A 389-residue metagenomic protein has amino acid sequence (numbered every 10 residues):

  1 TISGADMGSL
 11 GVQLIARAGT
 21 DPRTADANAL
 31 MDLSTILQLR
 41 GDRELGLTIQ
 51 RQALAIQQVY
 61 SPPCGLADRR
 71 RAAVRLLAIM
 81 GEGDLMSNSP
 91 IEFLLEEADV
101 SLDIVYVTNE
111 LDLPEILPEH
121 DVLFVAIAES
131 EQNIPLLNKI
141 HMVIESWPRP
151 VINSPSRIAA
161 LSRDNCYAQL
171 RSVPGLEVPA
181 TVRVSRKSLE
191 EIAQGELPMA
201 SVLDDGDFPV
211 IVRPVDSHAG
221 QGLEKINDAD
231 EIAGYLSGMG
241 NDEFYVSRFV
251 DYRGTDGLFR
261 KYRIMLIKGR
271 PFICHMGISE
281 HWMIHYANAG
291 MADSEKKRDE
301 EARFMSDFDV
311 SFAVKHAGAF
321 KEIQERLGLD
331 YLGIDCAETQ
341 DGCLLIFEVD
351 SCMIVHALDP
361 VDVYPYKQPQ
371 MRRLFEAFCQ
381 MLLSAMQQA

Functional and structural regions predicted by a protein language model:
T1-G65: Alpha-helical protein-protein interaction scaffolds
I56, L76-L77, S156-R260, M291 (+2 more regions): Active-site nucleotide/adenylate-binding loops and adjacent lid/helix of ATP-dependent enzymes
P62-A72, M80-E191: Conserved N-proximal alpha/beta basic substrate-recognition cap immediately N-terminal to, or forming the N-lobe
A128-S130, V215-S217, C352: Short glycine-rich anion-binding loops that position phosphate/pyrophosphate groups of nucleotides and phosphorylated
V210, F272-I273, L332, L345-E348: Protein kinase-like catalytic core scaffold
L223-A319, I323: Phosphate-binding site of ATP-dependent enzymes
E325-L329, E338-A389: C-terminal active-site "lid" helix and adjoining low-complexity regulatory extension at the edge of ATP-using catalytic
I334-C336: Hydrophobic residue at the +6 position relative to the catalytic HRD Asp in the kinase catalytic loop
